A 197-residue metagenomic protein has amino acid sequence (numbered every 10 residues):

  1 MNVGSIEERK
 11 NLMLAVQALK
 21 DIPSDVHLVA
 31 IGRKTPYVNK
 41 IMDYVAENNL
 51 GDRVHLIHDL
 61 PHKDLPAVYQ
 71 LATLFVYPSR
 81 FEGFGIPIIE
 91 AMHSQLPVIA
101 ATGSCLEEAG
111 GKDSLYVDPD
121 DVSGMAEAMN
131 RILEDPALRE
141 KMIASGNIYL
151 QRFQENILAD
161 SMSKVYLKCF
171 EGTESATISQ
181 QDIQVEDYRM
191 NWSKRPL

Functional and structural regions predicted by a protein language model:
V3, H27-M42, H58: Glycosyltransferase donor-sugar binding loop
S5-D21, N39, S123: A conserved mid-protein helix/loop that constitutes part of the nucleotide-sugar donor-binding site
I41-K63: Nucleotide-activated donor-binding/catalytic signature segment of Leloir-type glycosyltransferases, i.e., the conserved
A67-A72: Short alpha-helical donor nucleotide-sugar binding micro-motif in glycosyltransferases
R80: Aromatic "clamp/platform" in nucleotide-sugar-dependent glycosyltransferases that forms part of the donor/acceptor
I88, H93, P97-A100: Short hydrophobic beta-strand element within catalytic cores of glycosyltransferases and related nucleotide-activated
L115-V122, R131-P136: Conserved acidic donor-binding segment of nucleotide-sugar-dependent glycosyltransferases
E155-L197: C-terminal alpha-helical cap of glycosyltransferases
